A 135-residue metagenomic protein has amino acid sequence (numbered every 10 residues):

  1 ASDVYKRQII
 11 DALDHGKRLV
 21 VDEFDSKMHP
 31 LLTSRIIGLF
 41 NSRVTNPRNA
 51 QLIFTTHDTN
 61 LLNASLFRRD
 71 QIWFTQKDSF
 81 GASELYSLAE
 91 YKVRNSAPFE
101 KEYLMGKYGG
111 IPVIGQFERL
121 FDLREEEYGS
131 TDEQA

Functional and structural regions predicted by a protein language model:
A1-Y5: Short, small-residue-biased leader/transition segments that mark boundaries at the very start of proteins
K6-R7, G38: A cross-family signal for key residues in well-ordered alpha-helices that form functional helical elements
R7-I9, L61-L62: Generic recognition of flexible, low-complexity loop/linker segments
I9-K17: Short basic/glycine-enriched coil/helix segment immediately N-terminal to the Walker B
K17-L19, L52: Generic beta-sheet signal
D22-F24: Walker B catalytic acidic pair
S26-P30: Conserved D-loop-proximal element of ABC-family nucleotide-binding domains
S34-A135: C-terminal lobe/lid and adjacent interdomain/linker elements of RecA-like ASCE P-loop ATPase modules
